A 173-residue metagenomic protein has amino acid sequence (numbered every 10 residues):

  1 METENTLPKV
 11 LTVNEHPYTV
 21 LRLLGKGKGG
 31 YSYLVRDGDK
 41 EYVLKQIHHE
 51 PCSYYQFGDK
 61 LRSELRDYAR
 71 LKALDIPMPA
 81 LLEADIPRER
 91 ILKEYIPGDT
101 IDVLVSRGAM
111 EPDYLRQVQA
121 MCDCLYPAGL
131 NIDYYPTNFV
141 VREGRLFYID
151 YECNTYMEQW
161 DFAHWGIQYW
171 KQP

Functional and structural regions predicted by a protein language model:
M1-T19: Juxta-kinase regulatory segment immediately upstream of eukaryotic protein kinase catalytic domains
V20-L23, K28-R62: ATP-binding glycine-rich loop module of kinase domains
Y42, P77, I91, F147-D150: Protein kinase-like catalytic core scaffold
Q56-L74: The N-lobe alphaC helix and its flanking beta3-alphaC-beta4 segment of protein kinase-like domains, centered on
F57, M78-Y114: Conserved structural core of kinase catalytic domains
D113-M121: Conserved alphaE helix
Y126-N131, R142-P173: C-lobe/activation-segment region of protein kinase-like
Y134-F139: Hydrophobic residue at the +6 position relative to the catalytic HRD Asp in the kinase catalytic loop
